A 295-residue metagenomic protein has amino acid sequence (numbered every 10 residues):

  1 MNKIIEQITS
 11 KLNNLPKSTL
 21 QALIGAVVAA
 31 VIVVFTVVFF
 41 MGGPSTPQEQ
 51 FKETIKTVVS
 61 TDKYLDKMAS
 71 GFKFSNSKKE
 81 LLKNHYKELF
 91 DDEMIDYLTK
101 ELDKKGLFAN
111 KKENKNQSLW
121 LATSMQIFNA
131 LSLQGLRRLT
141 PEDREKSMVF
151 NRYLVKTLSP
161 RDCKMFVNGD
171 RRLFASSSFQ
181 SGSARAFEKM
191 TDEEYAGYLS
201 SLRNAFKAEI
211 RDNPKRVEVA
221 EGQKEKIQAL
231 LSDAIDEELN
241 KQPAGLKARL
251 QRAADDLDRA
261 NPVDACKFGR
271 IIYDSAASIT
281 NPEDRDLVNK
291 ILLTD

Functional and structural regions predicted by a protein language model:
M1-S18: N-terminal Lys/Arg-rich, disordered targeting/topogenic segments
A22-F39: Hydrophobic membrane-insertion alpha-helices, especially the h-region of bacterial N-terminal signal peptides
V34, P44-D170: N-terminal Sec/ER secretory leader and immediately downstream segment of secreted/extracellular precursors
F51-I55, M68, L82, Y86 (+13 more regions): Generic structural signal of hydrophobic/aromatic residues within well-ordered alpha-helices of folded domains
M148-A254: Extended amphipathic alpha-helical interaction segments
A234-D295: A cross-kingdom marker for long, charged
